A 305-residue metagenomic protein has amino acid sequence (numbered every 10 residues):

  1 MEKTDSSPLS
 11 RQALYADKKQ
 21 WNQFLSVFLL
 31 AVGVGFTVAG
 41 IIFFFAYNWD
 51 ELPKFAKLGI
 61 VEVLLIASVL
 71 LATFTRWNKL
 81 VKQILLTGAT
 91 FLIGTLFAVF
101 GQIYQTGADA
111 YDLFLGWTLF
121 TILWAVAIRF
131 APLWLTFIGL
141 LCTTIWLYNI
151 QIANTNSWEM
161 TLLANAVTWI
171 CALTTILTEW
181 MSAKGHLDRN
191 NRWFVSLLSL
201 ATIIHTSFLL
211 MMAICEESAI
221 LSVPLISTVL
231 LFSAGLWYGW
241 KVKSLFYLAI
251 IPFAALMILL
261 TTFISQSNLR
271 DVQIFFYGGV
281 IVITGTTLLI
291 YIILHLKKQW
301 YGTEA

Functional and structural regions predicted by a protein language model:
M1-A305: Alpha-helical multi-pass membrane segments and their bilayer interfacial helix-loop junctions
